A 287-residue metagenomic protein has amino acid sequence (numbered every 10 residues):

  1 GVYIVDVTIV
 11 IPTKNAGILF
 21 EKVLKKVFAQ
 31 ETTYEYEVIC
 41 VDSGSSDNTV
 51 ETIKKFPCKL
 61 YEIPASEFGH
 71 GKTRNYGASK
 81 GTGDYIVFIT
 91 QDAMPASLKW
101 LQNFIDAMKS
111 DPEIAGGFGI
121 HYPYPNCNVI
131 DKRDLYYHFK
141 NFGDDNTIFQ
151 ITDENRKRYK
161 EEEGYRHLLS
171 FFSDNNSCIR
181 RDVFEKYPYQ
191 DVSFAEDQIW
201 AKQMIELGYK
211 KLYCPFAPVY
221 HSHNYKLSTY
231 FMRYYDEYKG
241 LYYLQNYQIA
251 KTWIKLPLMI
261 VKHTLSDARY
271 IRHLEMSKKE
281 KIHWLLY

Functional and structural regions predicted by a protein language model:
K25-E35: Short, acidic, metal-binding catalytic loop of nucleotide-sugar glycosyltransferases
D42-V50, A93-M94: A conserved acidic beta->alpha catalytic loop
P64-G81, N103: Glycine-rich, basic loop-to-helix element that forms the pyrophosphate-binding segment of sugar-nucleotide handling
I86: Short aromatic/hydrophobic "clamp" motif used to bind/position activated sugar donors
M94, L98-H138: Conserved donor NDP-sugar-binding/catalytic core segment of glycosyltransferases
F149-I179: A recurrent flexible, glycine/aromatic-enriched loop bordering the glycosyltransferase active site that acts as
F194-W200: Acidic donor-binding loop at a coil-to-helix junction in glycosyltransferase catalytic cores that engages
R233-K239, Y243, A250-Y287: Non-catalytic, C-terminal membrane-associated alpha-helical segments of glycosyltransferases
